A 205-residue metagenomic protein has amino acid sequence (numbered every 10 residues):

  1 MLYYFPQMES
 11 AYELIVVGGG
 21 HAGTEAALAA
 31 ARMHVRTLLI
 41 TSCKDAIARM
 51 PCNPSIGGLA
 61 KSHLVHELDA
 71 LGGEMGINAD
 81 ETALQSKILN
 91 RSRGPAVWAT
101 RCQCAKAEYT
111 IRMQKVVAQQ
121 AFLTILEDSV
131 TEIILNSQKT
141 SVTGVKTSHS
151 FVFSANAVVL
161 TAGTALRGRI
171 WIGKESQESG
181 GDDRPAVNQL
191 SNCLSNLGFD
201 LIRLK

Functional and structural regions predicted by a protein language model:
F5-Q7, A11, L28-E132, H149 (+4 more regions): Conserved N-terminal/central alpha/beta ligand/cofactor-binding core
E9-A22: Beta1/beta-strand and adjacent pyrophosphate-binding region of the FAD-binding site in flavoprotein oxidoreductases
E13, T143, N156: Conserved acidic residues
V17, V152-G163: Short hydrophobic core segments
I134-F151: Conserved beta-strand-loop-beta-strand element in the redox core of flavoprotein oxidoreductases
